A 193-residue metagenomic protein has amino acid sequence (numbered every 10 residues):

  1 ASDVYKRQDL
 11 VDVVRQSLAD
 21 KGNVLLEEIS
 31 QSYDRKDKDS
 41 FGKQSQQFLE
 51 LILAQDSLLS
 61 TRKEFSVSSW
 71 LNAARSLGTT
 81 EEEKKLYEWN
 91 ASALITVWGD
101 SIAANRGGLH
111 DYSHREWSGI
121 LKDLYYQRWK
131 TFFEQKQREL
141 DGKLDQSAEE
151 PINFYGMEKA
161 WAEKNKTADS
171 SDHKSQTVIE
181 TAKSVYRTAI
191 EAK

Functional and structural regions predicted by a protein language model:
A1-Y5, L53, S60-K193: Short, small-residue-biased leader/transition segments that mark boundaries at the very start of proteins
S2, D9-Q16: Active-site and substrate-binding clefts of carbohydrate-active enzymes
Q8-D12, D39-E50, S69-N72: Short, charged, amphipathic alpha-helical segments
R15-L26, F41-L59, A182-Y186: Short amphipathic alpha-helical coiled-coil/interface segments
I29: Conserved, mostly hydrophobic/aromatic
